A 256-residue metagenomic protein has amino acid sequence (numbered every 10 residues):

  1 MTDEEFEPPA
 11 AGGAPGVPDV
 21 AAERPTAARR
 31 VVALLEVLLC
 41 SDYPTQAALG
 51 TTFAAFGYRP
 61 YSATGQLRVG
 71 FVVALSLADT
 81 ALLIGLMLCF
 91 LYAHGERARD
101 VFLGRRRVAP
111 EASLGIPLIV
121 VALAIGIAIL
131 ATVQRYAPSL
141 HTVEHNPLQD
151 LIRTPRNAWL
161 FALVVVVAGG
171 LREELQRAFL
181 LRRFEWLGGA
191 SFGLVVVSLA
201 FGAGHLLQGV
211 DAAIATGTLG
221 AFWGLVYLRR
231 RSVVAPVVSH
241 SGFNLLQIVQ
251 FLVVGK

Functional and structural regions predicted by a protein language model:
M1-F102, A109-P110, R135-Y136, I248-K256: N-terminal, membrane-interfacial amphipathic/helix-forming hydrophobic leader that caps and precedes the first
G16-D19, L123-I127, R135-K256: Transmembrane helix-loop-helix hairpins at the membrane interface of multi-pass integral membrane proteins
R29-V37, F71-A78, P110-L118, R156-L160 (+4 more regions): Alpha-helical transmembrane segments of integral membrane proteins
S41-L49, D79-L83, L118-L130, W223 (+2 more regions): Alpha-helical transmembrane segments of multipass membrane proteins
T52-A74, G95-A168, W186: Juxtamembrane helix-loop-helix connectors linking adjacent transmembrane helices in multi-pass membrane enzymes
